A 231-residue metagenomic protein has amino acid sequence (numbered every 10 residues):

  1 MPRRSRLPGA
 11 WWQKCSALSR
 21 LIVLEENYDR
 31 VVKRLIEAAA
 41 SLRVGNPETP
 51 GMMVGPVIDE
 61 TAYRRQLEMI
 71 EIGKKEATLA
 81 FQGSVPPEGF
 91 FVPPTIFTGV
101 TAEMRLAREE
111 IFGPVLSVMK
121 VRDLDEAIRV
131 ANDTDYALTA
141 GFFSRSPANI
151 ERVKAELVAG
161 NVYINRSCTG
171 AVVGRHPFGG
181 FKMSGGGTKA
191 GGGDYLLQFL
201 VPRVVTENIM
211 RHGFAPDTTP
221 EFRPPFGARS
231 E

Functional and structural regions predicted by a protein language model:
R3-R6, A40-P47, G55, I70 (+1 more regions): Conserved C-terminal structural/oligomerization subdomain of aldehyde/semialdehyde dehydrogenase
K14-C15: Extended low-complexity, polyampholyte segments enriched in Ser/Thr/Pro and acidic residues
L24, L35, G73, P114 (+1 more regions): Residue-level signal for inorganic ion chemistry
N27-V32, A102-L106: Short helix-loop capping/hinge motifs at secondary-structure junctions, enriched in acidic/polar residues
V44, K75-G83: Short secondary-structure junctions
V57-L67: Short beta-strand to alpha-helix junction loop
Q82-P87, C168-T169: Short, solvent-exposed loop/turn elements at beta->coil junctions and helix N-caps that rim active or binding pockets
